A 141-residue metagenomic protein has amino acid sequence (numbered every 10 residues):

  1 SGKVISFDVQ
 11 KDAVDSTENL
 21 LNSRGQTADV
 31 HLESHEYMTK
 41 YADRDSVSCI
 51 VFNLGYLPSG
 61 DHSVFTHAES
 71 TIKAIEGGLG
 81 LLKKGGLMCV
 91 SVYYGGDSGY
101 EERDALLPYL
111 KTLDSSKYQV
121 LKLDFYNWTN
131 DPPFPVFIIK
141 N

Functional and structural regions predicted by a protein language model:
K3-D8: Conserved SAM-binding motif I beta-strand of class I
D15-S48: S-adenosyl-L-methionine
E36, Y56-L57, Y93-S98: Short "lid" loop at the C-terminus of a central beta-strand within the Rossmann-like core of SAM-dependent
Y41, G96-N141: Class I S-adenosyl-L-methionine
G55-A74: Mobile active-site "lid"/loop adjacent to the S-adenosyl-L-methionine
G77-G78: Class I S-adenosylmethionine-dependent transferase superfamily signal
L81, G85-V92: Conserved beta-strand signature within the Rossmann-like core of class I S-adenosyl-L-methionine
